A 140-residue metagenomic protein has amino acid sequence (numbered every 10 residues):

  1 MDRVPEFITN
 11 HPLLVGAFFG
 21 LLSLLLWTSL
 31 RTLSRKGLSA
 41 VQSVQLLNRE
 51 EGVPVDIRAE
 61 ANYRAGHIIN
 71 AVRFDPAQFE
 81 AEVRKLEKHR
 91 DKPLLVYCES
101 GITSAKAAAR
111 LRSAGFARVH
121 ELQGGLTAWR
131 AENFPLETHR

Functional and structural regions predicted by a protein language model:
M1-G52, E60-P93, I102-R140: Rhodanese-like catalytic fold shared by cysteine-dependent sulfurtransferases and DSP/PTP-type phosphatases
V55: Active-site flanking residues adjacent to catalytic metal/cofactor-binding acidic residues
Y97-C98: Metallo-beta-lactamase
